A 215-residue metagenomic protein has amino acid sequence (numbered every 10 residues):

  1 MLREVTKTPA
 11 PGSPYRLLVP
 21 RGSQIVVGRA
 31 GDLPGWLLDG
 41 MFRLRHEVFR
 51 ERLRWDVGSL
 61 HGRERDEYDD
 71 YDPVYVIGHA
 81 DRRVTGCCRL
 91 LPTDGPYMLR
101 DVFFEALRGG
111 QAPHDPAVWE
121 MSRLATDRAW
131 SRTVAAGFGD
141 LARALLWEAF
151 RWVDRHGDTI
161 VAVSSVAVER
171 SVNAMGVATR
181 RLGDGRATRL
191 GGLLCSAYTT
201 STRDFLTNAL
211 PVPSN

Functional and structural regions predicted by a protein language model:
M1-S59, R151-N215: Terminal substrate-recognition subdomain of acyl/acetyltransferases
W55-D70: Short secondary-structure junction/hinge motifs that connect adjacent elements
E67-V76, G95-M98, G157: A short helix-loop-beta-strand connector motif used in the catalytic cores of GNAT acetyltransferases and, in some
Y71-P73, T85, H114-W119: Short connector loops at helix/strand junctions that flank enzyme active sites, especially segments positioning acidic
I77, R83-P92: Conserved beta-strand in the GNAT
H79, L91, Y97-E105: Amphipathic alpha-helical effector-binding/dimerization core of metabolite-sensing transcriptional regulators
M98, F104-G185, R189-A197: Acyl-donor binding region in acyl/amide transferases
